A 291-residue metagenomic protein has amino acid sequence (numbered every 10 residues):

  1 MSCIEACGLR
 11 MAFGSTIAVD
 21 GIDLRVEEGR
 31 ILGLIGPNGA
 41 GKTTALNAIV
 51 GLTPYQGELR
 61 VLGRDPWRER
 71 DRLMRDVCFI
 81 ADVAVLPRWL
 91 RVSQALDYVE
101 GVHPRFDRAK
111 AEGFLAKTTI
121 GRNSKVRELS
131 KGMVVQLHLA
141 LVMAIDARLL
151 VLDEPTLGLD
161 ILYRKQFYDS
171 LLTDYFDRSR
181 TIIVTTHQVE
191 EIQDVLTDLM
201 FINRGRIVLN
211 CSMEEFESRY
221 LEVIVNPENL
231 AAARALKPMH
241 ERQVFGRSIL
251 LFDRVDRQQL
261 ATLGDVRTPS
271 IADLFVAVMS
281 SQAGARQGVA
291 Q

Functional and structural regions predicted by a protein language model:
P37-G41: Walker A (P-loop) phosphate-binding loop of ABC-type ATPase nucleotide-binding domains
G51, Y55-R68, R72-L73: Conserved ABC transporter NBD signature motif
A81-L137: ABC-family P-loop ATPase nucleotide-binding domains
L150-E154, L159: Catalytic Walker B motif of ABC-type/P-loop ATPase nucleotide-binding domains
Q166-F252: ABC transporter nucleotide-binding domain
H240, V244-Q291: C-terminal coupling/interaction segments
